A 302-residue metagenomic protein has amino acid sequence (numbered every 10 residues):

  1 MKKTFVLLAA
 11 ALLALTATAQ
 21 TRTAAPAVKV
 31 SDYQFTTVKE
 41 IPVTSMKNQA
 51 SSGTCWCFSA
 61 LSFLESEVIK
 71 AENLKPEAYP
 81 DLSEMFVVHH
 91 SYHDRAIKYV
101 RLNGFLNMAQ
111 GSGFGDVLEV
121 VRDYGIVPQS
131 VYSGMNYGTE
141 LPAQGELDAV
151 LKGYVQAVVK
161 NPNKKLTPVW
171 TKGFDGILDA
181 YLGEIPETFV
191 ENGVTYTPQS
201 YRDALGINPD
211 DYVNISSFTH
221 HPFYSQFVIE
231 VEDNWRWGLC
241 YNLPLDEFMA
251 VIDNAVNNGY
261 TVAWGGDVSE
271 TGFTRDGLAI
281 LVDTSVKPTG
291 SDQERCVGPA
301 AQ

Functional and structural regions predicted by a protein language model:
M1-T21: Bacterial Sec-dependent N-terminal signal peptides
T21-V297, Q302: Catalytic-core signature of thiol
